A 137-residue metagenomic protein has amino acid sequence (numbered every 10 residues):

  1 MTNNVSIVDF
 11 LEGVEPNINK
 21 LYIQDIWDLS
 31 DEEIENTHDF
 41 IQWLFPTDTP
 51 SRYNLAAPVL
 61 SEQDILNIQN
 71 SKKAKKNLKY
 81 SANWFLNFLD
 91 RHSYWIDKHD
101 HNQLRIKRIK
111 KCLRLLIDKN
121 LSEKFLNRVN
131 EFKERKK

Functional and structural regions predicted by a protein language model:
M1-S93, N102, K110-L113, K119-N120 (+1 more regions): N-terminal leader regions that mediate targeting or early regulatory function
F125: Post-transcriptional modification and biogenesis factors for structured RNAs of the translation apparatus
